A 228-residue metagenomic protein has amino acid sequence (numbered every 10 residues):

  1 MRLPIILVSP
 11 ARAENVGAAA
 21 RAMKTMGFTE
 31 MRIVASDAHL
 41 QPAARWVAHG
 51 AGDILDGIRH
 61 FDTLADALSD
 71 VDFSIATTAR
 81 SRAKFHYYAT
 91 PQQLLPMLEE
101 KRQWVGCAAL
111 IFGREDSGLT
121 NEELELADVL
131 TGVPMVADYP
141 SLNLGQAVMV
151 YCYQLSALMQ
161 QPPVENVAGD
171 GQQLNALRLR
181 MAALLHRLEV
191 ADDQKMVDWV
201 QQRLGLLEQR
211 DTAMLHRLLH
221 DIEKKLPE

Functional and structural regions predicted by a protein language model:
M1-E228: Post-transcriptional modification and biogenesis factors for structured RNAs of the translation apparatus
